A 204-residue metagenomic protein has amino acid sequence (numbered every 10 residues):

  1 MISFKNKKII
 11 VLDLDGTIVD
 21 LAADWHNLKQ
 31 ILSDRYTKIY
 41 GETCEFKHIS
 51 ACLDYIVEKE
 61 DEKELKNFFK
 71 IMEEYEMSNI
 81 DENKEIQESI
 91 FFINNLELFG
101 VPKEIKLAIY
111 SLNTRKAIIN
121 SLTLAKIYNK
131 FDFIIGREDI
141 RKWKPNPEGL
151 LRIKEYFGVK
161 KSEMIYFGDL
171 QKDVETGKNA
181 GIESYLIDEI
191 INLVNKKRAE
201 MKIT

Functional and structural regions predicted by a protein language model:
M1-K47: Active-site neighborhood of HAD-like aspartate-dependent phosphohydrolases
M1-K8, R115, I119-T204: Asp-based, Mg2+/Mn2+-dependent phosphohydrolase catalytic module
Q30-N83, Q87-I90: A metal-dependent, Asp-based hydrolase signature
R35-E42, G100-P102, K126-K130, G158-V159: Short helix-capping segments at alpha-helix termini
S78-I109, R115, I119, P147: Short, acidic loop-to-helix structural element flanking the phosphoryl-transfer center in phosphate-processing enzymes
